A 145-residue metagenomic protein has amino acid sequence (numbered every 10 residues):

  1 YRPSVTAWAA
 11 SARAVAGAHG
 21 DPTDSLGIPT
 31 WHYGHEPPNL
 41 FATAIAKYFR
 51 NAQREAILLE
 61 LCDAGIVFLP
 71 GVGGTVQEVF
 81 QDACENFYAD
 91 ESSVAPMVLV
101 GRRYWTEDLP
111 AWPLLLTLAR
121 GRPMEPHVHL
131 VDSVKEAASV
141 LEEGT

Functional and structural regions predicted by a protein language model:
Y1-F68: Acidic/glycine-enriched connector segments
P22-T23, S92-A95: A short helix->loop->beta-strand "cap" motif at the edges of active sites that frequently abuts
Y33-H35, T75, Y104-E107: Short gly/pro/ser/thr-enriched loop/turn and capping motifs at secondary-structure boundaries
L61, C84-E91: Alpha-helix C-terminal capping segments
F68-P70, V100: Thr-Gly-centered strand-to-loop micro-motif
G74-A83: Short glycine/serine/threonine-rich phosphate/pyrophosphate-binding segments that cradle anionic phosphate groups
V94-T145: C-terminal functional extensions of proteins
